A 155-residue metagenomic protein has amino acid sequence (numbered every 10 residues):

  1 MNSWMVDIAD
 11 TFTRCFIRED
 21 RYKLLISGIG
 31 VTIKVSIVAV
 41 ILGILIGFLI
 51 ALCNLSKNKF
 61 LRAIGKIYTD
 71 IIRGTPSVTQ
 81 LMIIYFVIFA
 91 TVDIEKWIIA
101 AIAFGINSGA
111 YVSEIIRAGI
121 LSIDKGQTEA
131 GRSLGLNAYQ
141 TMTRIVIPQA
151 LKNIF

Functional and structural regions predicted by a protein language model:
M1-F155: Transmembrane alpha-helices and adjacent helix-loop boundaries
